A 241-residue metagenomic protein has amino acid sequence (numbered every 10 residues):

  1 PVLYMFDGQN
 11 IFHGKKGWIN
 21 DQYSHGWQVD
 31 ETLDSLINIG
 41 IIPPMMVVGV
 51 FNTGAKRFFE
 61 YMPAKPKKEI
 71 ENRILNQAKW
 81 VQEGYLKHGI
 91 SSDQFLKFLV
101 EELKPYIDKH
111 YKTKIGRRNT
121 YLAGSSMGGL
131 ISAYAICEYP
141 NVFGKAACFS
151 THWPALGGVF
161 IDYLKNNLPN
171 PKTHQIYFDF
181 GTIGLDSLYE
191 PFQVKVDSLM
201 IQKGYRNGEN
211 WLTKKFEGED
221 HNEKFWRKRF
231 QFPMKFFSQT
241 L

Functional and structural regions predicted by a protein language model:
P1-L241: Non-catalytic cap/lid and distal C-terminal segments of serine-dependent acyl enzymes
